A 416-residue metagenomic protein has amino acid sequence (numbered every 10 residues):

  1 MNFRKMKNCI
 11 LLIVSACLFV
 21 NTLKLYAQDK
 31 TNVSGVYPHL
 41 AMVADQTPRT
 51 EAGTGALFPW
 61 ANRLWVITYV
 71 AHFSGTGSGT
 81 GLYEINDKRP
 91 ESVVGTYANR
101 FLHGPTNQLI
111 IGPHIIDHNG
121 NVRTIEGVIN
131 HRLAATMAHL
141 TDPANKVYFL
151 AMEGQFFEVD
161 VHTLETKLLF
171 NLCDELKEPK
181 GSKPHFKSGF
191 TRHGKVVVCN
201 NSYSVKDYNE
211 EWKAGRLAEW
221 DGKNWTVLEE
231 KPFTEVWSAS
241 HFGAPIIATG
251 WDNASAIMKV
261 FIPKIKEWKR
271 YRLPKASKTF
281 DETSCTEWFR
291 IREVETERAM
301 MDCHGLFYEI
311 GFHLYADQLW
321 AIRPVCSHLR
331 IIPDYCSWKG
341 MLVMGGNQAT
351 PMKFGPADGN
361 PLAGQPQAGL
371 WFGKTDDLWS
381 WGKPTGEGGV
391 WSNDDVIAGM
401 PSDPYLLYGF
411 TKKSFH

Functional and structural regions predicted by a protein language model:
M1-Q28: Bacterial Sec-dependent N-terminal signal peptides
K30-D45, S74-T96, P113-L133, Q155-K177 (+4 more regions): Surface-exposed loop/turn elements that mediate protein-protein interactions on large endomembrane-trafficking
L40-T80, T96-L102, T411-K413: Beta-strand-rich domains and repeat architectures in extracellular enzymes and scaffolds, especially beta-propellers
P48-A56, V94-N107, G112-P113, V128-N145 (+5 more regions): Repeated scaffold domains used in trafficking and secretory/extracellular systems, primarily beta-propellers
I67-V70, G112-P113, L150-E153, V198-S202 (+5 more regions): Recurrent small/Gly-Pro-centered beta-turn motifs in extracellular repeat architectures
P245-A248, A256, K269-Y315, P404-S414: Loop/turn-rich, solvent-exposed surfaces of beta-rich toroidal or solenoidal domains
A254-V260, R292-E293, E309, P333 (+1 more regions): Extended alpha-helical scaffold segments
D334-S402: Blade-level signature of beta-propeller repeat domains, shared across WD40, Kelch, NHL, RCC1 and BNR/Asp-box propellers
